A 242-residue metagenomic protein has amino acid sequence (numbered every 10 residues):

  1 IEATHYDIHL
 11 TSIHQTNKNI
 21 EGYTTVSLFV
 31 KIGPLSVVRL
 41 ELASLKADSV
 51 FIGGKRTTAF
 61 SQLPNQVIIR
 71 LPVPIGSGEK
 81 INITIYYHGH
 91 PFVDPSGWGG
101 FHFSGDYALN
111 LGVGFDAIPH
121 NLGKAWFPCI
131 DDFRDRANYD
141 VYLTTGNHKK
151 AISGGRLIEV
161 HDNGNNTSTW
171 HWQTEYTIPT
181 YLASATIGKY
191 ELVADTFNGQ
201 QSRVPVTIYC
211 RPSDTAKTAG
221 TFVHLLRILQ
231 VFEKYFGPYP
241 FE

Functional and structural regions predicted by a protein language model:
I1-E21, G33, Y107-V113, D131-F133: N-terminal, polar/Ser/Thr-rich
T4-I8, G22-V26, V38, V67 (+4 more regions): Hydrophobic residues positioned within well-ordered beta-strands of beta-sheet architectures
L10-T11, V26, R56-T58, R70-I75 (+2 more regions): Beta-strand-rich interaction surfaces with strong enrichment in secreted/lumenal proteins
I13, T25-G33, V73-P74, V141-T145: Extracellular and analogous surface-interaction loops
N19-S44: Ligand-binding face of N-terminal immunoglobulin V-set domains in extracellular IgSF glycoproteins
G22, D116-N121, C129-E242: Hydrophobic helix-coil surface modules that form long, contiguous segments used for peptide/substrate interaction
V38, L42-D106, N166: A surface-exposed beta-strand-loop module
P74-K149: Surface-exposed, acidic/Ser/Thr-rich flexible loop segments
